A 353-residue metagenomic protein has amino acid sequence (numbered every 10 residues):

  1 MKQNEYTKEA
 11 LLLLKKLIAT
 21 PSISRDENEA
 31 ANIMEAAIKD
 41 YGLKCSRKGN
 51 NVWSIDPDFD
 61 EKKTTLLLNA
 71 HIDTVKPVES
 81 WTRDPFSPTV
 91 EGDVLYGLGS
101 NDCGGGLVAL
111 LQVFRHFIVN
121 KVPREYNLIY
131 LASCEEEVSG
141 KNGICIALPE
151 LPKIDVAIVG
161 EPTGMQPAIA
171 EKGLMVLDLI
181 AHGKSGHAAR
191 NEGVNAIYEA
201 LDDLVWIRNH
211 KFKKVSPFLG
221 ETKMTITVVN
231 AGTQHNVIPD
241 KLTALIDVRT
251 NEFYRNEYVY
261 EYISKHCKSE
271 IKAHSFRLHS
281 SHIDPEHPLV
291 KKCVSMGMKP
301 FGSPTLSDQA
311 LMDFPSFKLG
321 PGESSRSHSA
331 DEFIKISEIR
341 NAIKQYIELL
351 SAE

Functional and structural regions predicted by a protein language model:
M1-P77, K241-L245, V259-Y262, I336-L350: N-terminal helical capping/dimerization or prosegment-like subdomains of hydrolases acting on amide or phosphate bonds
E5, D40, I169, D178-E353: Metal-dependent amide/peptide-bond hydrolase catalytic core, centered on the "pita-bread" metallohydrolase fold
I23, H71-D73, E135, T163 (+2 more regions): Active-site beta-loop-alpha junctions enriched in small/polar residues
M34, L107-F117, A147, A200-L204 (+2 more regions): Buried hydrophobic packing segments
C45, P88-V90, I226-V229: A structural signal for short hydrophobic beta-strand segments in well-ordered beta-sheet cores
K63-I129, I336: Active-site metal-coordination/substrate-binding segment of hydrolases, especially metallo-dependent peptidases
T65-L67, L95, K153-V159, D178 (+1 more regions): Short glycine-aspartate micro-motif
L107-V176, I180, S216: Acidic/histidine-rich catalytic neighborhood of metal-dependent amide-processing enzymes
